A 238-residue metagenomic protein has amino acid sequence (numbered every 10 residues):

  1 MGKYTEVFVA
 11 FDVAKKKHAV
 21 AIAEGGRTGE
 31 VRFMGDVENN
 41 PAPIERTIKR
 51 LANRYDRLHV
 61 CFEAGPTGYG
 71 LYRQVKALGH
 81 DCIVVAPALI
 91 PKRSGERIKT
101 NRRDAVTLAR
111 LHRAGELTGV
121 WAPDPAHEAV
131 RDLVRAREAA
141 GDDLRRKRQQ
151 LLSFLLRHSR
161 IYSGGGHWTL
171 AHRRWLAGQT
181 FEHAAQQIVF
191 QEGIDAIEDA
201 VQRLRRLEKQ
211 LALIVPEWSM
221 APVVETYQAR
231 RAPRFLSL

Functional and structural regions predicted by a protein language model:
M1-L238: A detector of single, family-specific signature residues that are central to catalytic or substrate-handling motifs
